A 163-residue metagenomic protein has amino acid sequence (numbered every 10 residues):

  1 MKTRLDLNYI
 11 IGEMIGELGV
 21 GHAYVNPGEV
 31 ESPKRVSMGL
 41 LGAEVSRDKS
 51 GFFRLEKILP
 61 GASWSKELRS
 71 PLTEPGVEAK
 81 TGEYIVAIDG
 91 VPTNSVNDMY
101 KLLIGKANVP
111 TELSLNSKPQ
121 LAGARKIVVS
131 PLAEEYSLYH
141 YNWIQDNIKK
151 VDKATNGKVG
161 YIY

Functional and structural regions predicted by a protein language model:
M1-R4, E13-G21, I58-G61, I88-V91 (+1 more regions): Structured segments of extracytoplasmic/periplasmic soluble domains in secreted or envelope-associated proteins
K2-R54, L121-V129, A133-N147: Extended, small/polar residue-biased N-terminal targeting/export presequences and adjacent propeptide/linker tracts
N8-I15, A79, V96, Y100: Extracytoplasmic/secreted envelope proteins and their assembly/folding machinery, especially bacterial periplasmic
V25-S32, T73, Y100, S117: Residue-level signal for alpha-helical context at structural boundaries
R35-S95: PDZ/PDZ-like domain segments forming the peptide/carboxylate-binding groove, activating on the N-terminal beta-strands
G42, S65-S70, N94-Y163: C-terminal, low-ordered peptide segments at domain boundaries
